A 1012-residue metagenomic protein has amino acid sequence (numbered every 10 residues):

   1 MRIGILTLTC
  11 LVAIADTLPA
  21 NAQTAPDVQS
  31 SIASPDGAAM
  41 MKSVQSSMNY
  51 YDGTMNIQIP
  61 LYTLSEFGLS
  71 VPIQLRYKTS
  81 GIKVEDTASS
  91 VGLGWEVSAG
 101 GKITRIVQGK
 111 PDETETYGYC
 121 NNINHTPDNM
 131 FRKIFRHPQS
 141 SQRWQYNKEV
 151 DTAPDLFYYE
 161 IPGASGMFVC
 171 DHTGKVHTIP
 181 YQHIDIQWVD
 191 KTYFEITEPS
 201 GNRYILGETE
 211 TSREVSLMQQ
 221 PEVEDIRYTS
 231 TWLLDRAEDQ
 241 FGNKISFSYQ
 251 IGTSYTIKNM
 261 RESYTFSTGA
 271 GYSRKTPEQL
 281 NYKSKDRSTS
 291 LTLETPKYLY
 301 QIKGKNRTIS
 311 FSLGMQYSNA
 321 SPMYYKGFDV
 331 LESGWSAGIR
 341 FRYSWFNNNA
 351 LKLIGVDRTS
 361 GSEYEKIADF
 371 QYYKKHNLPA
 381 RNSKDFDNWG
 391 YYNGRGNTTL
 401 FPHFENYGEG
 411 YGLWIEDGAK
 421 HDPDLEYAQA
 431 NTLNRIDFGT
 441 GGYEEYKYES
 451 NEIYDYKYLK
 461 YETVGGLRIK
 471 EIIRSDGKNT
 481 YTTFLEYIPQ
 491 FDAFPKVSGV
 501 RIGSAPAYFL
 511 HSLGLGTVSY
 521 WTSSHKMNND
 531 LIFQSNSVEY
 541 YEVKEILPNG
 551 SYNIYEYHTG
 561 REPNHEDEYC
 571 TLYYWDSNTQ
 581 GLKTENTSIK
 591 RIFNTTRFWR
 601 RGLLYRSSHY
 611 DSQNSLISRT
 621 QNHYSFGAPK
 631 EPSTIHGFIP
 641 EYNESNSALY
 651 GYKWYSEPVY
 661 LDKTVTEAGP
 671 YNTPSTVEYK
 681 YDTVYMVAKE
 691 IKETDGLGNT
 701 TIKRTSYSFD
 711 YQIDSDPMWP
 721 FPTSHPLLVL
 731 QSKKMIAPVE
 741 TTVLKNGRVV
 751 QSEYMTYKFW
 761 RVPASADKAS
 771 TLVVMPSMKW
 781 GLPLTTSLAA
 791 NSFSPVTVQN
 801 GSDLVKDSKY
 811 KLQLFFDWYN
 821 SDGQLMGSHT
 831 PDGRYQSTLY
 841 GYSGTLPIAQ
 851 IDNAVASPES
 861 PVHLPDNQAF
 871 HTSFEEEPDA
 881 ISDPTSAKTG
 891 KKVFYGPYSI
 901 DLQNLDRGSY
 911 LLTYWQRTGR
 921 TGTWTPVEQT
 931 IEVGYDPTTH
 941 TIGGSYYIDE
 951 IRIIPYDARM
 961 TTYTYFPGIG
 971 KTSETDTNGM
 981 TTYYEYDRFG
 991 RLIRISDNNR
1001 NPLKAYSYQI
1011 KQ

Functional and structural regions predicted by a protein language model:
M1-A25: Bacterial Sec-dependent N-terminal signal peptides
Q23-L233, Q240, E278, K285-L293 (+3 more regions): Long, intrinsically disordered, low-complexity, charged/polar and glycine-rich segments
T54-Q58, S70, P154-L156, S165 (+26 more regions): Extracellular structured ligand-interaction cores
E195-I196, L234-A237, N259, Y300-K303 (+13 more regions): Beta-strand elements of repeat-based all-beta scaffolds
T229-F266, N553-Y555: Hydrophobic or amphipathic alpha-helical targeting/insertion segments
T229-S230, T295, A320-M323, F346-L351 (+7 more regions): Edge/loop elements at the starts and ends of beta-strands within beta-rich repeat scaffolds
S248-W335, S615-Y655: Solenoidal tandem-repeat scaffolds enriched in leucines and small polar residues
G334-I367, N377, M686-A688, G698-R704: Long, internal scaffold/assembly segments composed of regular secondary structure
